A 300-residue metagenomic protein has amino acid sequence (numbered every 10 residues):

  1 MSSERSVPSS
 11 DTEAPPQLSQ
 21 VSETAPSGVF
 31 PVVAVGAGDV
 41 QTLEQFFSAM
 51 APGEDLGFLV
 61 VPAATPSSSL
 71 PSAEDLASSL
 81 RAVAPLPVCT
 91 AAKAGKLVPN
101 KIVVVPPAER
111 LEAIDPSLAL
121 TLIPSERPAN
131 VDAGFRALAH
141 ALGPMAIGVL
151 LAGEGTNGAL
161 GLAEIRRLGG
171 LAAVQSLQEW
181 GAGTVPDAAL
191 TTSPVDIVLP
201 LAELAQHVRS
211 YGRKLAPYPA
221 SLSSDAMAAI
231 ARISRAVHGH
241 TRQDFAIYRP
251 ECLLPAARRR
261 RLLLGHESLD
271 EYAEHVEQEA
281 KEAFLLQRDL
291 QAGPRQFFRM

Functional and structural regions predicted by a protein language model:
S2-F297: Conserved acid/base catalytic micro-environments in cytosolic active-site loops
M300: Hydrophobic (often cysteine-bearing) scaffold residues that line and stabilize catalytic clefts of nucleotide/cofactor
